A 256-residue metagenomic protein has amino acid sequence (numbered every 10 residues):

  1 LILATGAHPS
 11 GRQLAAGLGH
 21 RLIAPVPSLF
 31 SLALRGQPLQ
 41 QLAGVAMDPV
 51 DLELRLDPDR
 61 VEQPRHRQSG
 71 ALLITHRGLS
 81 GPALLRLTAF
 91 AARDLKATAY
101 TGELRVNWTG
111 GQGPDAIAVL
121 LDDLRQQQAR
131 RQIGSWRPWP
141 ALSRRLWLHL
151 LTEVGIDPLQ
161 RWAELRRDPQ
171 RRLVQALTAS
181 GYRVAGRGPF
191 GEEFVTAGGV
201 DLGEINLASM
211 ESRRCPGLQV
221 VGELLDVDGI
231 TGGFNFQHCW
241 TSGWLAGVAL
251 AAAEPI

Functional and structural regions predicted by a protein language model:
L1-H8, L14-A16, L72-R77, L218-V220 (+1 more regions): Short hydrophobic core segments
L1-Q40: Glycine-rich loop(s) and the adjacent beta-strand/alpha-helix scaffold that form part
G11-L18, Q237-P255: An active-site-proximal "capping" alpha-helix that borders the catalytic cofactor pocket
Q13-A16, R86, G232-G233: Short amphipathic alpha-helical segments
Q37-V61: Extended, Lys/Arg-enriched charged tracts that mediate electrostatic binding to polyanionic substrates
E53-V221, I230, V248-I256: Residue-level recognition of phosphate/Mg2+-coordinating polar/acidic sites in nucleotide-handling active sites
D226-F234: A short glycine/serine-rich beta->alpha loop
